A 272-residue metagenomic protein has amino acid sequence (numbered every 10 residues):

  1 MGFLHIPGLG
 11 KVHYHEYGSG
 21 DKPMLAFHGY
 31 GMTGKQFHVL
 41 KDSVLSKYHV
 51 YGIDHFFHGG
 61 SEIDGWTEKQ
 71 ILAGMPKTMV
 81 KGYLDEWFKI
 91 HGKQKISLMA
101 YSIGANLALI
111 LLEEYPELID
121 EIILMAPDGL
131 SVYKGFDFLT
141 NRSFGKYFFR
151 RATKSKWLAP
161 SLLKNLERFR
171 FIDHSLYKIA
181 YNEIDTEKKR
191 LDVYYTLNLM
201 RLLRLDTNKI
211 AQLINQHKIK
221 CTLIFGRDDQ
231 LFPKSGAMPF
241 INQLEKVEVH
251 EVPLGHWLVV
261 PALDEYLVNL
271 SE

Functional and structural regions predicted by a protein language model:
L9, H55-M99: Active-site loop/oxyanion-hole signature of alpha/beta-hydrolase fold enzymes
H15-G65: Conserved HGGG/HGGXW glycine-rich cap/lid loop of the alpha/beta-hydrolase fold
A100-G104, A108: Gly/Ala-rich beta-loop-alpha elbow adjacent to hydrolase catalytic centers
E113, I122-A152: Flexible "cap/lid" loop of the alpha/beta hydrolase fold
K154-I214: Conserved alpha/beta-hydrolase catalytic His-Asp/Glu region
H217, L223-F225, D229: Short beta-strand/loop motif that positions the catalytic acidic residue of the alpha/beta-hydrolase fold
Q230-G236: Conserved alpha/beta-hydrolase "acid-adjacent" motif
L231, V252-L267: Catalytic histidine-centered segment of alpha/beta-hydrolase-like enzymes
